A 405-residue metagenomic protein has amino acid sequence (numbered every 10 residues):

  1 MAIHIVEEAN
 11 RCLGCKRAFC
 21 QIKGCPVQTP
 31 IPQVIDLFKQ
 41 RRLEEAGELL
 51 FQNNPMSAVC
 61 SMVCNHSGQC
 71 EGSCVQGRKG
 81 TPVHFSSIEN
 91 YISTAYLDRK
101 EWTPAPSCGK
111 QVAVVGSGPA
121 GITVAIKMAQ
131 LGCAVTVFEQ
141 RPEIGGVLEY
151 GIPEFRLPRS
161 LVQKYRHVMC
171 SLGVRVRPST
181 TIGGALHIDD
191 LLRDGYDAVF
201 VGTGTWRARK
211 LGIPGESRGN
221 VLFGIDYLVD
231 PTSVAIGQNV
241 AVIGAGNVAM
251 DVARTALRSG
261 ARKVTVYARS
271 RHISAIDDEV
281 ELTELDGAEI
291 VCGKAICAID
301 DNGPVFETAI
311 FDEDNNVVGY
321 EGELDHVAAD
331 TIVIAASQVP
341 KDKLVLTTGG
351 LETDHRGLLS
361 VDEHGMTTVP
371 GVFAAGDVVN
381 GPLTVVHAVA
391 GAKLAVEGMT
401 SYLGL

Functional and structural regions predicted by a protein language model:
M1-P106, Q111, R159, V201-S217 (+7 more regions): Ferredoxin-type iron-sulfur electron-transfer modules and their immediate structural context
E89-P106, K164-G184, R207-S259, T353-T368: Glycine-rich dinucleotide-binding loop and its adjacent helix/turn
P106, Q111-V115, Q163-I213, C297-N302 (+1 more regions): Feature captures the FAD/FMN-dependent oxidoreductase FAD-binding
Q111-T136, M250-L257: N-terminal Rossmann-like FAD-binding beta1-loop-alpha1 element of flavoenzymes
G116-P119, A245-G246, D377: Glycine-rich Rossmann-fold phosphate-binding loop(s) that bind the pyrophosphate of adenine dinucleotide cofactors
A134-V137, R141-L172, V176, A253-C297: Rossmann-like dinucleotide-binding cores of NAD(P)H-dependent redox enzymes
G173-R193, P231, G293-I296, N302-D330: A structured beta-alpha segment of the ubiquitous adenosine-cofactor-binding alpha/beta core
S217-Q238, D314, G319-P382: FAD-site-proximal beta/loop scaffold in flavoenzymes
